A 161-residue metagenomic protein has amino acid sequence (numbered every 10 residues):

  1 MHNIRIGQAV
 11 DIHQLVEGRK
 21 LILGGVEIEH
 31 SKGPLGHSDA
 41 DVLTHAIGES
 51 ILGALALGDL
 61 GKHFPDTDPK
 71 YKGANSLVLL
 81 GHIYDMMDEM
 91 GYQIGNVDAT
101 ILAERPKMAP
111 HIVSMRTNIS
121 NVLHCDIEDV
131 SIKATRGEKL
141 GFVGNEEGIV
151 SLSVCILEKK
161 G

Functional and structural regions predicted by a protein language model:
M1-N3, K160-G161: SAM-dependent methyltransferases
H2-V113, L123: RNase III-family endoribonuclease catalytic core
A109-P110, K139-V143: Short active-site-adjacent structural elements
I112-R116, E146: Short, low-complexity, polybasic intrinsically disordered segments
I119: Glycine-rich, mobile lid/loop segments that gate access to catalytic sites or pores
D126-D129: Short acidic capping loops at alpha-helix termini that bridge into adjacent secondary structure
I132-R136: Pyridoxal 5′-phosphate
V143-G161: C-terminal edge-of-domain segments
